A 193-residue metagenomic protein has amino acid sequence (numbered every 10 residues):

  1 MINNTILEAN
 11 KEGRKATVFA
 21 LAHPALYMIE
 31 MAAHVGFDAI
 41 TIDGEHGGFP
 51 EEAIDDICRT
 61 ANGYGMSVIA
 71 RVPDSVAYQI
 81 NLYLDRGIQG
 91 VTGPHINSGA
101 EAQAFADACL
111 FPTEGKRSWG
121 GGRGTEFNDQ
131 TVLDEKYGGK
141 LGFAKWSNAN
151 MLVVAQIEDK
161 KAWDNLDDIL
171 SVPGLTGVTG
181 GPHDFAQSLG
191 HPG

Functional and structural regions predicted by a protein language model:
M1-A20, D134-A149: N-terminal amphipathic alpha-helix/helix-capping segment at the start of soluble metabolic enzymes
T5-I6, E51-D85, C109-G115, A144-N148: Alpha-helix-loop-beta-strand connector modules within alpha/beta enzyme cores
N10-L26, V68-D74, M151-D164: Active-site mouth loops of central-metabolism enzymes
F19, A32, D43, V91 (+3 more regions): Conserved, mostly hydrophobic/aromatic
L21-V35, D74-L82, K160-V172: Short, acidic/polar
M28-D56, G180-G193: Glycine-rich, proline-tolerant flexible connector loops at the mouths of alpha/beta enzymes
Y78, G90-P173: Conserved anion-binding
G93-I96, T176-D184: Non-cysteine beta-strand/loop elements that form the S-adenosyl-L-methionine
